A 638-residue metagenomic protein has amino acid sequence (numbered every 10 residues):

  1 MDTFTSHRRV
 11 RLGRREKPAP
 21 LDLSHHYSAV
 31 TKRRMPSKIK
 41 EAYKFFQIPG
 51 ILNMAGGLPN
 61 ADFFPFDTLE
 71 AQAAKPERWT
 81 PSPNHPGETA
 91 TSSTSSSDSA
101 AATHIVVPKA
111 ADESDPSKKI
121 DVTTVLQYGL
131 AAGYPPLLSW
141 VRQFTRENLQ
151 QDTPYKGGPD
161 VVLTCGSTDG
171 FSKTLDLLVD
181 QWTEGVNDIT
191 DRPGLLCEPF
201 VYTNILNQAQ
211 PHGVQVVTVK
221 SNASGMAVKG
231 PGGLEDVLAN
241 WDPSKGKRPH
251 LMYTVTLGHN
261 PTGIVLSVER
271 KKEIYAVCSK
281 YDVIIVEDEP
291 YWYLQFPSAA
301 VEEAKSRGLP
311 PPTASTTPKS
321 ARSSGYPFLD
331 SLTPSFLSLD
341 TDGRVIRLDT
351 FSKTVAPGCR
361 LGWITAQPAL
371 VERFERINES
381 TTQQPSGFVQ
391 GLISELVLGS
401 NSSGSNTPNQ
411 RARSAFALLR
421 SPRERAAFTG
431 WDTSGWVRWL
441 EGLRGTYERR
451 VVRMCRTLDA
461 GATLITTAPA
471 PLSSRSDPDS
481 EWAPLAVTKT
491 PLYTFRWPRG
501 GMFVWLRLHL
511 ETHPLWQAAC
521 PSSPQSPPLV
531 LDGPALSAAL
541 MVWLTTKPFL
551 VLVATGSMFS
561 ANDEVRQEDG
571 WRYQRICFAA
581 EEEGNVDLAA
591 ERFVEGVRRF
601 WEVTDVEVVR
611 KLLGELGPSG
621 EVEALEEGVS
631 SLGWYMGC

Functional and structural regions predicted by a protein language model:
D2-G133, L544: N-terminal "arm"/small-domain region of PLP-dependent enzymes with the aminotransferase-like
G57-A61, T168-D169, V201-T203, S224 (+10 more regions): Short, solvent-exposed loop/turn segments at secondary-structure junctions
E70-S95, A223-G233, W292-T316, I393-L418 (+4 more regions): Internal, charge-rich low-complexity segments
R78-D282, V286, W292-L339, P534-A535 (+3 more regions): Conserved core of the PLP fold type I
S96, V107-A110, S117, W140 (+6 more regions): Conserved core segment of the aminotransferase class I/II
P135, C520, T546-L552, S557-C638: PLP-dependent enzyme catalytic core of the Aspartate aminotransferase-like
E424-C455, D459, A468-E511, A518-Q525: Conserved glycine-rich beta-strand-loop-beta hairpin in the small C-terminal domain of fold type I
